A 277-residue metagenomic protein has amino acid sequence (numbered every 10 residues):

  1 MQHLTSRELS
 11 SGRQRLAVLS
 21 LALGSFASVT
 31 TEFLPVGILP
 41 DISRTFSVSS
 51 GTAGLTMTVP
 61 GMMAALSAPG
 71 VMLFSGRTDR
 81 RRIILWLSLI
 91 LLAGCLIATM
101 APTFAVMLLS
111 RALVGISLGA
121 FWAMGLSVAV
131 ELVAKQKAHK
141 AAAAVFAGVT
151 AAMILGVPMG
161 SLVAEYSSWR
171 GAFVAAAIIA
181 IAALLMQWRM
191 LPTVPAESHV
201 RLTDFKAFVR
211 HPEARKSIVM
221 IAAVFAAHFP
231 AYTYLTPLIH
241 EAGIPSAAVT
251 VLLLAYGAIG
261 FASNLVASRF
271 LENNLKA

Functional and structural regions predicted by a protein language model:
L4-S11, M190-I218: Juxtamembrane intracellular "pre-TM" segments in multi-pass secondary transporters
S20-S50, A68-V71, A231-T236: Extracytoplasmic
F33, G61-P69, M153-I154, G257-L265: Residue-level signature of mid-helix packing/kink "hotspots" within the transmembrane helices of 12-pass Major
L66-P102: Conserved MFS/SLC helix-loop-helix module at the cytosolic interface between two early adjacent transmembrane helices
S67-D79, S263-K276: Helix-to-loop junctions at the C-terminal end of transmembrane segments in multipass secondary transporters
G94, A105-V114: Paired small-residue
F104-V106, K135-R189: Helix-loop-helix hairpin linking two adjacent transmembrane segments in secondary transporters
S110-G148: Cytoplasmic helix-loop-helix junction between adjacent transmembrane helices in 12-TM secondary transporters
